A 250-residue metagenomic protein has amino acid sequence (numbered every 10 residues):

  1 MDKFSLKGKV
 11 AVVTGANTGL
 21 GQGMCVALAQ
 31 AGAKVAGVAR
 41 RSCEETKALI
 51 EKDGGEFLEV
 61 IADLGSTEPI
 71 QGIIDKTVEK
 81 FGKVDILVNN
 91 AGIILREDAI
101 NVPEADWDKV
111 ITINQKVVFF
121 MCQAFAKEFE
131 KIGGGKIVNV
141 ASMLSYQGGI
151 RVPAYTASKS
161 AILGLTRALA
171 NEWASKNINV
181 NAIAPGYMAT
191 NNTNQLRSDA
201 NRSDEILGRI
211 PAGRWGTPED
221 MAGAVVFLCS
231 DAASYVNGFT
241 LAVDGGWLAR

Functional and structural regions predicted by a protein language model:
V10, N17-G19: Conserved glycine-rich cofactor-binding loop
A31-E45: Conserved glycine-rich Rossmann-like NAD(P)H-binding loop of the short-chain dehydrogenase/reductase
F81, C122, G134, R214-L248: C-terminal substrate-recognition "lid" of short-chain dehydrogenase/reductases
D98-A99, P103-I111, I206: Substrate-binding pocket helix/loop in short-chain dehydrogenase/reductase
C122, S158, T166: Active-site helix of classical SDR
K127, N171-S175, S234: Alpha-helical segment proximal to the catalytic Tyr-Lys
S142: Residue(s) in the substrate-gating loop at a strand-loop-helix junction that position the organic substrate next
